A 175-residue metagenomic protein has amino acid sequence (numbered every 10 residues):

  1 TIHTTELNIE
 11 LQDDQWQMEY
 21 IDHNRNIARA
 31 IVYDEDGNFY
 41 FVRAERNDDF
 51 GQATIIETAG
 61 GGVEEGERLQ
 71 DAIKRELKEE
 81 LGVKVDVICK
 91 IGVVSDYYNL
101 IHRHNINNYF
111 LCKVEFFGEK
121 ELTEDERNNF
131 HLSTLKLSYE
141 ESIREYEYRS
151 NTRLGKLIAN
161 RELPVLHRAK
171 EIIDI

Functional and structural regions predicted by a protein language model:
T1-I31, E35: Acidic, metal-coordinating catalytic segment for phosphate/diphosphate chemistry, firing primarily on the Nudix
N26-A28, G37, I106-N108, L132: Change "...and in nucleic-acid phosphodiester-cleaving endonucleases..." to "...and in nucleic-acid processing enzymes
A30, K90, N108-F110: A structural signal for short, well-ordered beta-strand segments
Y33-N38, N47-D48, E64, L111-E119: Short, charged/polar surface micro-motifs in flexible loops or helix N-caps
N38-E79: Conserved Nudix-box catalytic region and its N-terminal flanking loop in Nudix hydrolases and closely related
K84-G92: A short coil-to-beta-strand element that immediately follows conserved catalytic motifs
D96-E121, L135: Active-site-adjacent beta-strand/loop module that shapes the phosphate/pyrophosphate-binding cleft
D125-I175: Nudix hydrolase/Nudix homology domain
